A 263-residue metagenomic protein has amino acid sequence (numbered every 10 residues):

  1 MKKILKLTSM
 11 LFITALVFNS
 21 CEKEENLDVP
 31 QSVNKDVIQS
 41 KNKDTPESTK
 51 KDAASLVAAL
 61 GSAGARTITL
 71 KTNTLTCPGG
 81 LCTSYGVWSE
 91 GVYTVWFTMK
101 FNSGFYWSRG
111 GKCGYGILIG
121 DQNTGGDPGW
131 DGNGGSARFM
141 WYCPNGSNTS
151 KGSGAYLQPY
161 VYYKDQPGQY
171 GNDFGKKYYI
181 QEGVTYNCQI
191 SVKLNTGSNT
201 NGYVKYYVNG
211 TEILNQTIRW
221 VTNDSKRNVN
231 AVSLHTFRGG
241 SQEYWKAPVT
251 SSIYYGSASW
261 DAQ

Functional and structural regions predicted by a protein language model:
M1-N19: Sec-dependent bacterial lipoprotein signal peptides
V17-A59: Bacterial Sec-dependent N-terminal signal peptides
G64-P167, G175, Y254, S259-A262: Secretory/extracellular carbohydrate-interaction modules and structurally similar beta-sandwich "look-alikes"
W88-E90, Q181-G183, P248: Surface-exposed coil/turn segments at beta-strand junctions on protein surfaces, enriched
W96-T98, T185-Q189: One-face residue pattern on beta-strands with alternating periodicity enriched for small/polar residues
Y163-N187, L194: Short, aromatic/His-centered strand-loop micro-motif at the edge of beta-sheets
N187-R219: Carbohydrate-binding surfaces in secreted/extracellular proteins
Q216-G256: Flexible glycan-contacting loops in extracellular carbohydrate-active proteins
